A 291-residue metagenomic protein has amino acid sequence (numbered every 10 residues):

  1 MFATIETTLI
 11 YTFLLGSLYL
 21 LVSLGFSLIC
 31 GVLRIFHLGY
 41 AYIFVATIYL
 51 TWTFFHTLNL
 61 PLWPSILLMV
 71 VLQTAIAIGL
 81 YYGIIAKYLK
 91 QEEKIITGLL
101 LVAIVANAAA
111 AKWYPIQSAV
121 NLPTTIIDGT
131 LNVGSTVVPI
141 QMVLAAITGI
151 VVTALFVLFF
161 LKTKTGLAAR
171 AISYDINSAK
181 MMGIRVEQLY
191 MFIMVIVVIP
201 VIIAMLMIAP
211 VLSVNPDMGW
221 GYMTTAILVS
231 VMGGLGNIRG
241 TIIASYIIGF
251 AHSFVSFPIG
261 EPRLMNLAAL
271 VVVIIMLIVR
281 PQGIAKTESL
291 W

Functional and structural regions predicted by a protein language model:
M1-V22, L50, L62-S65, Q91-I96 (+4 more regions): Membrane-interfacial amphipathic/re-entrant helices at transmembrane-helix boundaries
F2-T12, F159-F160, K164, M191-S230 (+2 more regions): Inter-helical junctions in multi-pass inner-membrane proteins, predominant in energy-converting antiporter-like
T4-H56, G83-K94, V231-L235: Single transmembrane alpha-helix segments in multi-pass membrane proteins
L15, V133, V137-V214, I238-I243: Helix-loop-helix "hairpin" substructures at the membrane interface of multi-pass membrane proteins
S17-G25, Y42-A46, T97, I202-I203 (+4 more regions): Hydrophobic alpha-helical segments embedded in the membrane of multi-pass proteins
F26, N59-A103, A109, I243-I248 (+1 more regions): Alpha-helical transmembrane segments within multi-pass membrane transporters and channels
H37, F160, I247-W291: C-terminal transmembrane helix and the adjacent membrane-cytosol boundary/short C-terminal tail of inner/organellar
K87-K162, L189-F192, F257, E261 (+2 more regions): Transmembrane helix-bundle core of multi-pass membrane transporters and related energy-transducing complexes
